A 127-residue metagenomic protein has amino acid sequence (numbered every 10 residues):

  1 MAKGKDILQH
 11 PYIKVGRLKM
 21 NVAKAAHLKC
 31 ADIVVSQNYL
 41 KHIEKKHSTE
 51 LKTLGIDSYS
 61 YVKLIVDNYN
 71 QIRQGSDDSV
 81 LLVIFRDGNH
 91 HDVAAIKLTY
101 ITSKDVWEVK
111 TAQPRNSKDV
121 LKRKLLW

Functional and structural regions predicted by a protein language model:
M1-W127: Ribonuclease/tRNase effector modules and their secretory precursors
